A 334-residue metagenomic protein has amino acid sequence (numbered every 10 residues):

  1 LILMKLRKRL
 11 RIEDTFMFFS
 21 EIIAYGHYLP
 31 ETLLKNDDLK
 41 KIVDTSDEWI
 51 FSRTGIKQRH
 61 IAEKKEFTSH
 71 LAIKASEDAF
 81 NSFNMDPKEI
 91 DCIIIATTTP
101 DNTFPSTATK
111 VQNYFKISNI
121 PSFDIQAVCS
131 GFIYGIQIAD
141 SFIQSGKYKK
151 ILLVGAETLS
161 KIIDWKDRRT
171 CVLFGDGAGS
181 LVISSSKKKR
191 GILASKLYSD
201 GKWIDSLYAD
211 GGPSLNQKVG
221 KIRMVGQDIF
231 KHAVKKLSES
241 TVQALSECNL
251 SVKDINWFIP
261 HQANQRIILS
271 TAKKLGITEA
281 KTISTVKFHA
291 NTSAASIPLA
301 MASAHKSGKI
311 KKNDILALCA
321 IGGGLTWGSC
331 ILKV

Functional and structural regions predicted by a protein language model:
L1-F16: Short, Lys/Arg-enriched N-terminal segments with co-localized hydrophobic residues within the first ~10-30 amino acids
D14-K64, D167-K231, K235, E239 (+2 more regions): Condensing-enzyme catalytic core mediating Claisen C-C bond formation in acyl metabolism
I22-A24, I50, A79, I93 (+7 more regions): Buried hydrophobic positions in well-ordered alpha/beta secondary-structure cores of metabolic enzymes
I22-A24, K64-F123, L245, L250-I268: Conserved beta-ketoacyl condensing-enzyme motif
I56-Q58, E89-I94, N113-Q126, S160-K166 (+1 more regions): Glycine/charged-rich beta-loop-alpha catalytic/anionic-binding loops adjacent to active sites
S69, I73-S76, T99-P100, N113-N119 (+2 more regions): Claisen-condensing/thiolase-fold acyl-transfer catalytic domains that form or cleave C-C bonds in fatty acid
A96, Q126, I151-E157, G175 (+3 more regions): Short beta-strand segments
Q144-G175: Flexible, glycine-rich active-site loops centered on histidine and acidic residues that chelate a metal or position
